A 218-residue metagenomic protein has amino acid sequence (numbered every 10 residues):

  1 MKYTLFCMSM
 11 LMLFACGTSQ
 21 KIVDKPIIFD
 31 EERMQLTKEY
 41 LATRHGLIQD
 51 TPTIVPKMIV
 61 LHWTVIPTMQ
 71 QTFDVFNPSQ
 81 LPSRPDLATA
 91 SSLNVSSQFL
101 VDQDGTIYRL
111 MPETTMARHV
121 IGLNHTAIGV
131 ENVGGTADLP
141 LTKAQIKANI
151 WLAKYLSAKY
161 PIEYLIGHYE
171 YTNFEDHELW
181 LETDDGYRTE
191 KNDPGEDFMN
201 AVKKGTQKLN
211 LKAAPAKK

Functional and structural regions predicted by a protein language model:
M1-T4, G17: Positively charged n-region of N-terminal signal peptides that target proteins for export
F6-F14: Bacterial N-terminal signal peptides
C16-H119: N-terminal catalytic cores of peptidoglycan-degrading enzymes
C16-L36, T136-K218: Basic/polar, cationic surfaces and motifs that engage anionic cell-wall and phosphate/carboxylate ligands
L47-I48, S96-S97, G134-K143: Second-shell loop/turn segments in exported
P52-I54, S92-L93, L123, L139-I146: Solvent-exposed, acidic/flexible segments
I59, I121-G129: Short coil-to-beta-strand
T64-V65, E131-A137: Cell-envelope and extracellular/periplasmic
